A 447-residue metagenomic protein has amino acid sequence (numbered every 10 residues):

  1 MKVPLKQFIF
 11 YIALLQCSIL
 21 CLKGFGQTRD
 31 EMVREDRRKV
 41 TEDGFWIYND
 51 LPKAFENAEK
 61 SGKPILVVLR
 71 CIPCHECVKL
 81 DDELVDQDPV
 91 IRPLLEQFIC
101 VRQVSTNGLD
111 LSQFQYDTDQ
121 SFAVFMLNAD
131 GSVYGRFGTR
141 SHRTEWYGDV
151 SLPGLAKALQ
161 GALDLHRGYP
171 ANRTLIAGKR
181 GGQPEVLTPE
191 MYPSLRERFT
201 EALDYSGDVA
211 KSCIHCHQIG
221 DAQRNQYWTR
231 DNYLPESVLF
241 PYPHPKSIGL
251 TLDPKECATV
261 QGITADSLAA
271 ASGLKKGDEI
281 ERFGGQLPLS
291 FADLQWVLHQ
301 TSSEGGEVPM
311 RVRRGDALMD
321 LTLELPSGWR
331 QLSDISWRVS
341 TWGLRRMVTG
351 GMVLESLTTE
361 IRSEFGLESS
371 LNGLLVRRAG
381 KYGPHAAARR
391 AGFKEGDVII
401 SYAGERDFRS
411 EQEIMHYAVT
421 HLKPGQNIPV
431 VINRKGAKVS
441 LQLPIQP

Functional and structural regions predicted by a protein language model:
I9-K23: Bacterial N-terminal signal peptides
Q27-S61: N-terminal leader/targeting and pre-domain segments
F45-Y48, L69-I72, I91-L109: Thiol-based oxidoreductase modules, predominantly thioredoxin-like and allied folds used for disulfide exchange
L66-V78, V209-G220: The canonical Cys-X-X-Cys-His
E76-L94, R230: Typically the conserved alpha-helix immediately C-terminal to a functionally engaged Cys/Sec in thioredoxin-like
Q120-S141: A short, hydrophobic beta-strand/beta-hairpin element that forms part of a small beta-sheet core
R140-M191: Thiol-/selenol-based redox modules, centered on thioredoxin-like and closely related oxidoreductase domains
L187-P447: C-terminal recognition in membrane/secretory proteostasis and scaffolding
